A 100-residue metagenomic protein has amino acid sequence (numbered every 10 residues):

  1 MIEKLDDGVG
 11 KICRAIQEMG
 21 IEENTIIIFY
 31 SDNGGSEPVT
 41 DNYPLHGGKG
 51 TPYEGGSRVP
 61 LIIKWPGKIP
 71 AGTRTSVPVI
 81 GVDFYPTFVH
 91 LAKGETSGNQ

Functional and structural regions predicted by a protein language model:
M1-I2, V9, I26-S31, L61-I62 (+1 more regions): Beta-strand elements within well-structured catalytic alpha/beta cores of enzymes that handle phosphate/sulfate esters
M1-K4, P78: Catalytic nucleophile-loop/oxyanion-hole region of alpha/beta-hydrolase and closely related hydrolase-like folds
L5, G55, G81-Y85: A structural signal for well-ordered alpha-helical scaffolds and beta->alpha junctions
D7, K11-R14, E18, H90: A generic structural signal for well-ordered alpha-helical segments enriched in polar/charged residues
G10, P66-G67, S76-Q100: Non-catalytic, well-ordered alpha-helical segments in soluble enzyme domains
R14-K68, I80: Histidine-centered active-site microenvironments of extracellular/periplasmic hydrolases and transferases
G72-R74: Electron-transfer interface patches adjacent to heme c in soluble/periplasmic c-type cytochromes and di-/multiheme
